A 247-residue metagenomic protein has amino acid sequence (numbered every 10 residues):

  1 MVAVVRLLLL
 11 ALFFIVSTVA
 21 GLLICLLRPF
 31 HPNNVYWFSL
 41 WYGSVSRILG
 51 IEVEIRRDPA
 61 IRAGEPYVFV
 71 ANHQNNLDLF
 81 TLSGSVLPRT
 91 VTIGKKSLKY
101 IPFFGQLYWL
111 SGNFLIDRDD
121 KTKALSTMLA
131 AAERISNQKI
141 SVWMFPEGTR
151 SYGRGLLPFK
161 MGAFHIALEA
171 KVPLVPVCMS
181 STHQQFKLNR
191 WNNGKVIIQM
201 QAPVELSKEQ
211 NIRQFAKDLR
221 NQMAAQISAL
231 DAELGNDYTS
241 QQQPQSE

Functional and structural regions predicted by a protein language model:
M1-P29, Y36, P59-R62, R134 (+1 more regions): Membrane-interfacial terminal anchoring regions of lipid-handling membrane enzymes
S17-V35, I48-L49, A63-K121: Catalytic core of membrane glycerolipid acyltransferases/transacylases, capturing the structured, soluble-facing
W41, D78-T81, F103, G162-A163 (+2 more regions): Hydrophobic alpha-helical segments typical of transmembrane helices and their membrane-interface/capping positions
Y42-G50: Membrane-cytosol interface motif
I55, F114-D117, L206: Short acidic-hydrophobic, aromatic-tinged amphipathic segments that line or gate anion-handling sites
I55, F69, T92, I198-M200: Generic preference for hydrophobic
L125-E247: Non-catalytic C-terminal accessory region of glycerolipid acyltransferases and related lyso-lipid remodeling enzymes
